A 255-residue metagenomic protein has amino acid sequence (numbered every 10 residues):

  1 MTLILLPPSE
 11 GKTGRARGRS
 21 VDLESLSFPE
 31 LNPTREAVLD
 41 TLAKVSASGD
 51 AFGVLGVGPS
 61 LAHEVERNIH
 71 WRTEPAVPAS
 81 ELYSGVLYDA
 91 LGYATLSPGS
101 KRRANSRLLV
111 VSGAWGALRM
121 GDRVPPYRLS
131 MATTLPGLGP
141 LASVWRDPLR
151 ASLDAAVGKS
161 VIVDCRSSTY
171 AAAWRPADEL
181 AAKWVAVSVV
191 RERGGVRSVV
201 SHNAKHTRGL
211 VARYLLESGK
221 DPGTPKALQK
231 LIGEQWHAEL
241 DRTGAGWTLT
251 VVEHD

Functional and structural regions predicted by a protein language model:
M1-L61: N-terminal "assembly arms/tails" that initiate or stabilize quaternary assembly in self-assembling proteins
I4, V86, V185: A broad, low-specificity signal marking well-ordered, structured residues that form hydrophobic/aromatic
R17, R67-H70, A90, V190 (+1 more regions): Generic signal for short, ordered secondary-structure residues within or immediately flanking folded domains
D22, L26, R67, W71-P75 (+4 more regions): Generic preference for well-ordered secondary structure
A37-L42, E64-V65, L228, I232: Generic hydrophobic, helix-prone segments enriched in Leu/Val/Ile
A51-P126: A glycine-rich, hydrophobic loop/mini-helix early in the fold
Y93-D255: Internal, well-folded beta-alpha domain core
